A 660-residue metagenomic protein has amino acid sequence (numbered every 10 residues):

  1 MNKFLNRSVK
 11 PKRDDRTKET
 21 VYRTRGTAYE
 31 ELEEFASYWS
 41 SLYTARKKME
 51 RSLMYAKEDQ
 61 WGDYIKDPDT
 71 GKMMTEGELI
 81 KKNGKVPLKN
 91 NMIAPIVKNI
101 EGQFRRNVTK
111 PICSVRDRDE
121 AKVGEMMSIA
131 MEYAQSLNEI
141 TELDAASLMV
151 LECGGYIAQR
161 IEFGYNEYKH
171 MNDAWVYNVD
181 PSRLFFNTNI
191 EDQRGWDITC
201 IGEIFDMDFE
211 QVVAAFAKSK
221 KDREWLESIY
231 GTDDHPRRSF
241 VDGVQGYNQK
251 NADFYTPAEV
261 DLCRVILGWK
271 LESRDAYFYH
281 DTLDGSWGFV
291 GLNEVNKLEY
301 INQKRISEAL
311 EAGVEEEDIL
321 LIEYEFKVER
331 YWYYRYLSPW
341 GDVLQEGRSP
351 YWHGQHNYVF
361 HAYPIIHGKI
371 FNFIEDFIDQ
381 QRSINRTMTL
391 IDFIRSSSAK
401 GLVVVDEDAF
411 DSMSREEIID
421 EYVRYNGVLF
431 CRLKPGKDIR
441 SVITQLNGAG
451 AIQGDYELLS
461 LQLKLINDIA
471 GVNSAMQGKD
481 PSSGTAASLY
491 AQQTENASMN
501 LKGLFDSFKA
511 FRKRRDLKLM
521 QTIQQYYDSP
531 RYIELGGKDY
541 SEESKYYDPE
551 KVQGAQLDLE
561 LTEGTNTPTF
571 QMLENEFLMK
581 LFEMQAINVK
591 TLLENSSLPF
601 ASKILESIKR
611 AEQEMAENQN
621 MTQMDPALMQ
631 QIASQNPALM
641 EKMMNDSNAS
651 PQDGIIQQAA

Functional and structural regions predicted by a protein language model:
M1-A660: Extended alpha-helical, oligomerization-prone segments that build pores/tubes and scaffolds
